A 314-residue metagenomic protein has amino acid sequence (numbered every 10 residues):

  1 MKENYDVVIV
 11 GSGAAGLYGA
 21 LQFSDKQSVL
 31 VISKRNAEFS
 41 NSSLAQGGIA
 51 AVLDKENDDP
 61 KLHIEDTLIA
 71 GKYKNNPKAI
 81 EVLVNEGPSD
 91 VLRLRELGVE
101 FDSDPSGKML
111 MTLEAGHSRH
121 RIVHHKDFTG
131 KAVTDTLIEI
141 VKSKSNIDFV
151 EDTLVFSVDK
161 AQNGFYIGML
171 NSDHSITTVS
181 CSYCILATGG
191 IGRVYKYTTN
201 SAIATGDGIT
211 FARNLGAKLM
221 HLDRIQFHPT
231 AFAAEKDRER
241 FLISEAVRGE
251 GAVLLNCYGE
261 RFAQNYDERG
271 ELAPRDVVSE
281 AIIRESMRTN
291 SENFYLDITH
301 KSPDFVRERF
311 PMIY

Functional and structural regions predicted by a protein language model:
V7-V31: N-terminal Rossmann-like FAD-binding beta1-loop-alpha1 element of flavoenzymes
V8-V10, V179-G189: Short hydrophobic core segments
S24-Q46, K55-E56: Glycine-rich FAD pyrophosphate-binding loop
A37, F211, A217-Y314: An anion/pyrophosphate-binding glycine-rich loop and adjacent beta-alpha core in soluble alpha-beta enzymes
A51-L83: Glycine-rich active-site loop/strand segments that organize a redox cofactor
A70-L110: Rossmann-like flavin
P77-P88, R121-E139, V150, T198-G206 (+2 more regions): Short beta-strand to alpha-helix junction loop
R95-S175, Y183, A187, A231-A234: Conserved redox-cofactor binding core of oxidoreductases
